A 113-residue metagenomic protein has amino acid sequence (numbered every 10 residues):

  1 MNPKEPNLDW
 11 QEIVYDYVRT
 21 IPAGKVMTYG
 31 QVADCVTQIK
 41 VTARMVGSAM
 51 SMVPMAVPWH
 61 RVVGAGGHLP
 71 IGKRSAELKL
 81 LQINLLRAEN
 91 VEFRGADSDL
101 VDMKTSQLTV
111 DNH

Functional and structural regions predicted by a protein language model:
N2-H113: Nucleic acid-binding interface residues in structured DNA/RNA-binding domains, emphasizing the DNA-engaging scaffolds
